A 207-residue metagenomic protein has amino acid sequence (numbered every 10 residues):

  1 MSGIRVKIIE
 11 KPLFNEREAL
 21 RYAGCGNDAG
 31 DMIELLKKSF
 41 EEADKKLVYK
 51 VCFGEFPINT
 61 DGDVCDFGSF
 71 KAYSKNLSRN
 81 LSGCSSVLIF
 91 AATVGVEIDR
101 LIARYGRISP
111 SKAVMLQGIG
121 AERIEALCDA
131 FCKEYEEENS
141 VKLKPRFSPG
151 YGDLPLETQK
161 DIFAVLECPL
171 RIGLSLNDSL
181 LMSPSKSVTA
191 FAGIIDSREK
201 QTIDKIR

Functional and structural regions predicted by a protein language model:
M1-A113, F191: Active-site helix-to-loop segments that bind/position phosphate- or nucleotide-bearing substrates and donors across
Y49-F56, K133-S148: Flexible, glycine/charged-enriched surface loops at secondary-structure junctions
V94, V141-R207: Short terminal or interdomain "cap/linker" segment that borders an active site or interface and mediates
R104-Q117, P145-G152: Surface-exposed loop-to-helix/strand elements on domain peripheries
S111, G118-K133, E137: Compact, glycine/acidic-enriched structural inserts
